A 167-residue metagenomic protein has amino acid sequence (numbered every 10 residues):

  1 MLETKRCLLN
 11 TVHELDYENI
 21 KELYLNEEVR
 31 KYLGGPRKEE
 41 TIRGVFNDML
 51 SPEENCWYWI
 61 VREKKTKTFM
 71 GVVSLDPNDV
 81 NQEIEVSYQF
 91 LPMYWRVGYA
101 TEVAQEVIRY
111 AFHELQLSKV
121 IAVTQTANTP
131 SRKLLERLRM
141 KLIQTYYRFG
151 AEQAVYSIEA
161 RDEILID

Functional and structural regions predicted by a protein language model:
M1-Y32, R62-D167: Acyl-donor (CoA/ACP) binding surface of acyl/acetyltransferases
E28-D48: Conserved GNAT-fold acetyl-CoA-binding loop/helix
P36-R37, Y58, A151: Sparse recognition of residues in long alpha-helices and their boundaries
K38-E40, P52, Y156: Hydrophobic alpha-helical membrane context
D48-I60: A short helix-loop-beta-strand connector motif used in the catalytic cores of GNAT acetyltransferases and, in some
